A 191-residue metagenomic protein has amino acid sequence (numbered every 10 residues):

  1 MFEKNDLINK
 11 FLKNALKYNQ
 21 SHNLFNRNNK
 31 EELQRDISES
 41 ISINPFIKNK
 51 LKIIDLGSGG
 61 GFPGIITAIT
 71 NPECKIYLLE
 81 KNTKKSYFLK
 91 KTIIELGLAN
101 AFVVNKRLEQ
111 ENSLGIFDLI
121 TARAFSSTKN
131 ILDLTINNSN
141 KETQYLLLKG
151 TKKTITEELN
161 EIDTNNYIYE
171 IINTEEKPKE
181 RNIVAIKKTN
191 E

Functional and structural regions predicted by a protein language model:
M1-N49, I54, K84-A101: Class I SAM-dependent transferase core
G60-E73: Conserved SAM-binding loop of SAM-dependent methyltransferases across substrates and taxa, primarily the Class I
K75-E80: Conserved SAM-binding motif I beta-strand of class I
K85-Y87, T128, I155-T156: Short alpha-helix immediately C-terminal to the canonical SAM-binding loop
V104-Q110, F125-S126: Conserved SAM/SAH-binding loop
E111-L119: A short acidic, Gly/Pro-enriched loop at the edge of an enzyme's catalytic core that lines a small-molecule cofactor
E142-K153: Conserved beta-strand signature within the Rossmann-like core of class I S-adenosyl-L-methionine
K152-E191: Active-site capping/gating segments
